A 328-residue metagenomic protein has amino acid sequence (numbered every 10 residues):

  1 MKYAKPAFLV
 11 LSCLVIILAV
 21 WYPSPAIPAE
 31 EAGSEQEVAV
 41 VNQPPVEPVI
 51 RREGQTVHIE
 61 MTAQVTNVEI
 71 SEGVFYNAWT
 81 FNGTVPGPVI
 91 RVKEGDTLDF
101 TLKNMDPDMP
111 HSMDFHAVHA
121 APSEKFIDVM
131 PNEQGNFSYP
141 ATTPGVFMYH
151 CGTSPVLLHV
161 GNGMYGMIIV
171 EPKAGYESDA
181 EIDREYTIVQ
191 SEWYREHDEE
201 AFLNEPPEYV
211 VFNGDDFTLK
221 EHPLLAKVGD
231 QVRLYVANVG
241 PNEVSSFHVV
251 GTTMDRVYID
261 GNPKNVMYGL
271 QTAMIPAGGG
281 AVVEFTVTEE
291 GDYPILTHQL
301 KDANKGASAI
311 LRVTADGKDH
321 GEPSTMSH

Functional and structural regions predicted by a protein language model:
K2-H328: Copper-binding active sites and cupredoxin-like electron-transfer domains, recognizing His/Cys-rich ligand loops
